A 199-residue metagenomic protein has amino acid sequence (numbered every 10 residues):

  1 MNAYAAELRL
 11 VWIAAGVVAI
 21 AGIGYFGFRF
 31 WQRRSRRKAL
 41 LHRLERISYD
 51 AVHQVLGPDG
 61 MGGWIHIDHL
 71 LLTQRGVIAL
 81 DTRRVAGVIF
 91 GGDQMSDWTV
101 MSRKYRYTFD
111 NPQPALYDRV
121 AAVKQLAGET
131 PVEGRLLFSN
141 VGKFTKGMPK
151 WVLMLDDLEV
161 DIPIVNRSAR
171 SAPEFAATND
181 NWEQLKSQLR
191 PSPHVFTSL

Functional and structural regions predicted by a protein language model:
M1-I65, L72-V77, A86, R103-L199: Surface-exposed interaction regions that form or flank ligand-binding interfaces
A79-V88, M95: Active-site ExK catalytic segment of metal-dependent nucleases
M95-K104: Short glycine/proline- and charge-enriched loop/turn segments that cap or connect secondary-structure elements
